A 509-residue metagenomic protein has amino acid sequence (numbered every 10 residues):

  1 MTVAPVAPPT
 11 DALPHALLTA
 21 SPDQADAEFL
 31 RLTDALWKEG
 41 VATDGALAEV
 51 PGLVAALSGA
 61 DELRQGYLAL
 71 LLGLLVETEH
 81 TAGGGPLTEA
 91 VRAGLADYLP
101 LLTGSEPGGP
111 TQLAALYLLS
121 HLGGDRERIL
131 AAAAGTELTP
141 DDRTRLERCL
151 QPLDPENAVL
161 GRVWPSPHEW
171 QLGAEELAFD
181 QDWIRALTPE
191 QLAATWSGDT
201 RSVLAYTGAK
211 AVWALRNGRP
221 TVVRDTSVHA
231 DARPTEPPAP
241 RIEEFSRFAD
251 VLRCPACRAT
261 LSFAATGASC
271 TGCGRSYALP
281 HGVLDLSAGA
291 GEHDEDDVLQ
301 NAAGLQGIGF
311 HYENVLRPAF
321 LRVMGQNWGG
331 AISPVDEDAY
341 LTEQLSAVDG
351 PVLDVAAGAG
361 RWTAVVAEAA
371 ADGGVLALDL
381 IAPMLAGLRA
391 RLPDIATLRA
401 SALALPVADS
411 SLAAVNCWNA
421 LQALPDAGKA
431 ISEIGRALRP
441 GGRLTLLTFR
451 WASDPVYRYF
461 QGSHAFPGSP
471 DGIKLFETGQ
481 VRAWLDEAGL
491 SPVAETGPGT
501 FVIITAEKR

Functional and structural regions predicted by a protein language model:
P155, L160-Q306: N-terminal auxiliary segments of SAM/dcSAM-dependent transferases
S287-A347, V365, G462: Conserved class I S-adenosyl-L-methionine
P351-A404: Class I SAM-dependent methyltransferase SAM/SAH-binding core
N416: A conserved beta-strand element that flanks and buttresses the S-adenosyl-L-methionine
G428-P440: A short glycine-rich, Lys/Arg-flanked "PGG" loop and its adjoining helix->strand segment in the class I
R443-G472: Conserved class I S-adenosyl-L-methionine
I473-A488: Short alpha-helix
A488-R509: Core SAM-dependent methyltransferase catalytic element
